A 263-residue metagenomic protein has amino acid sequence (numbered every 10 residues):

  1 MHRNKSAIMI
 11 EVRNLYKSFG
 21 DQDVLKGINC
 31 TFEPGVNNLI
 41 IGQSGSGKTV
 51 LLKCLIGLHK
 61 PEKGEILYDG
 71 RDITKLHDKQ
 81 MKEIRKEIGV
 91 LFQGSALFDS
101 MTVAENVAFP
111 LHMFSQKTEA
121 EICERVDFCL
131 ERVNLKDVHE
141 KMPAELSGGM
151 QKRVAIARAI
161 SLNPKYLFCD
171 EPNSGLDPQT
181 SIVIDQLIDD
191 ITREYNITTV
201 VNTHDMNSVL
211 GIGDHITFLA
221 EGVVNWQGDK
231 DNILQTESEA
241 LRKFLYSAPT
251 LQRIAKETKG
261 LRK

Functional and structural regions predicted by a protein language model:
I56: Helix-to-loop junction immediately C-terminal to a conserved catalytic motif
G64-D72: Conserved ABC transporter NBD signature motif
R71-D72, E119-D137: Conserved ABC ATPase "signature" region
M142-L146, M150: Conserved ABC ATPase signature
S161-K165: A short, proline-enriched helix->beta-strand linker immediately N-terminal to the Walker B motif in ABC-type P-loop
L167-D170: Catalytic Walker B motif of ABC-type/P-loop ATPase nucleotide-binding domains
P178-T180: Helix N-cap at the start of a conserved alpha-helix in ABC-type nucleotide-binding domains
